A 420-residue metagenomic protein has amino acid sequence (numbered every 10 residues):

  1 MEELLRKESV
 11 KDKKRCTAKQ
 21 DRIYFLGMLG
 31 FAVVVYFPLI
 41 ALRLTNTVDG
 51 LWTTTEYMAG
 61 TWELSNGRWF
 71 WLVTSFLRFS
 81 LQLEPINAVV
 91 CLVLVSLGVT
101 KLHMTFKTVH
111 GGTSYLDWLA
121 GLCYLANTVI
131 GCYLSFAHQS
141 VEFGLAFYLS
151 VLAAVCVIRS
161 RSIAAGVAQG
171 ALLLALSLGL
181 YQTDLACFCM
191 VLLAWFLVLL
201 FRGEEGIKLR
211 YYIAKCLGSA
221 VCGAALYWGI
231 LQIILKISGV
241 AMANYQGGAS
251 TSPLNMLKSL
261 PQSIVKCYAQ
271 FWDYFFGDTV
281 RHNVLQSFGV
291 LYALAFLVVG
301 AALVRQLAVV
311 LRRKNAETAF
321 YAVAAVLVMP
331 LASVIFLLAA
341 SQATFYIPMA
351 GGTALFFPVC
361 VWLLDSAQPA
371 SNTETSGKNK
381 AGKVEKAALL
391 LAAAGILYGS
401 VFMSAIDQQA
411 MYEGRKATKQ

Functional and structural regions predicted by a protein language model:
L64, R68, Y115-I158, G179-D184 (+2 more regions): Membrane-interface micro-motifs in multi-pass membrane enzymes
L92-L116, L152-C156, V304: Transmembrane-helix motifs of polytopic, lipid-linked glycan transferases
V99, L285-F320: Hydrophobic, aromatic-rich transmembrane alpha-helices and their immediate juxtamembrane boundary segments
S150-V167, L200-G206: Membrane-interface transmembrane helices that cradle and orient dolichyl/undecaprenyl
A165-A168, L294, A319-F320, S366-M403: Signature aromatic-anchored transmembrane alpha helix within multi-pass, membrane-resident enzymes that catalyze glycan
G166-Q182, C187, L193: Membrane-interface alpha helices of multi-pass inner-membrane proteins
C187-V221: Perimembrane helix-loop-helix junctions
L397-Q420: Membrane-embedded, lumen/periplasm-facing catalytic core of multi-pass transferases that use lipid-linked donors
